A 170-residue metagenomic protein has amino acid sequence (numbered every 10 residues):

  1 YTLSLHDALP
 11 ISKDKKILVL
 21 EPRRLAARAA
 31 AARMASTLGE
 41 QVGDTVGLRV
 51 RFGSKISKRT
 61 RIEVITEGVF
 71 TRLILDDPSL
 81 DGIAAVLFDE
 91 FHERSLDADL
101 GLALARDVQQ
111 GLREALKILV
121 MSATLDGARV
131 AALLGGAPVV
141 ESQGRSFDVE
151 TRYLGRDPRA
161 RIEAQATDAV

Functional and structural regions predicted by a protein language model:
Y1-D7: Single conserved hydrophobic/aromatic residue that forms the stacking wall/gate of nucleotide- or nucleobase-binding
A8-V170: P-loop NTPase motor module signature
